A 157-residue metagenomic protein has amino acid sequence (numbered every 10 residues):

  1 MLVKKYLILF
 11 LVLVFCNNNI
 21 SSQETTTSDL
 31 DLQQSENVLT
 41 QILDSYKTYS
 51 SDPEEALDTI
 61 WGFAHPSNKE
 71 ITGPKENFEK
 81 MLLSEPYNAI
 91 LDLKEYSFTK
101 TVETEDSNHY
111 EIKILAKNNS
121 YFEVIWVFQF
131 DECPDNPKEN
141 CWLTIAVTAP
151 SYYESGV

Functional and structural regions predicted by a protein language model:
M1-K5: Positively charged n-region of N-terminal signal peptides that target proteins for export
Y6-F15: Sec-dependent N-terminal signal peptides
V14, N19, L82, E132-P134: Prokaryotic Sec-type signal peptides and long signal-anchor helices with extended Leu/Ile/Val-rich h-regions
F15, L43-K47, L82-P86: Generic secondary-structure transition motif, activating predominantly at the C-termini of alpha-helices
I20-A56: Short, low-complexity N-terminal intrinsically disordered segments enriched in polar/charged residues
S50, E70-I71, Y153-G156: Short, solvent-exposed loop/turn elements at domain surfaces
P53-E105: Short solvent-exposed beta->alpha transition segments
T101-V157: Exposed beta-sheet edge and beta->alpha loop/turn motif
